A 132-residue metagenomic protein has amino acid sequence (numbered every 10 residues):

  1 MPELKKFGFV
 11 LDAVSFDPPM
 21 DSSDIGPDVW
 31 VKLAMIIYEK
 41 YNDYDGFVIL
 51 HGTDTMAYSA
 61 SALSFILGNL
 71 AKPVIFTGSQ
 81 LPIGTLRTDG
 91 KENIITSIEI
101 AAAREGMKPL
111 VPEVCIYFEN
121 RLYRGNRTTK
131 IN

Functional and structural regions predicted by a protein language model:
M1-N132: Active-site histidine-anchored catalytic micro-motif
